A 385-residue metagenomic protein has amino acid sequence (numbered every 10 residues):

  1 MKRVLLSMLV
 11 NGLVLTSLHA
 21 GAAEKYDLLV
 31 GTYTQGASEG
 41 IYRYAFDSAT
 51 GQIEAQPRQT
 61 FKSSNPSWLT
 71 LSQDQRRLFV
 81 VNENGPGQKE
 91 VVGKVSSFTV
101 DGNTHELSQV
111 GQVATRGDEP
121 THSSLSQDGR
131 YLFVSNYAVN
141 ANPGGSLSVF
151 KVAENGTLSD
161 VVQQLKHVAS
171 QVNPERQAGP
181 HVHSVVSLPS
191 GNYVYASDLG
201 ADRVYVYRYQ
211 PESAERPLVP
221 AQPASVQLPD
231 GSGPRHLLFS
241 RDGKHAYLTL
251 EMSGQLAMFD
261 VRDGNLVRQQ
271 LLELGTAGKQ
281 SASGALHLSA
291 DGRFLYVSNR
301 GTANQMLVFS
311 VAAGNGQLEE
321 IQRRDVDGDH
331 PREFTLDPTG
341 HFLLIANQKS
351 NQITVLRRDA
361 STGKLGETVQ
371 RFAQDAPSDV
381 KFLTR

Functional and structural regions predicted by a protein language model:
T34-A37, E83-K89, A138-N142, A201-R203 (+3 more regions): Short glycine/acidic-enriched loop and turn motifs that connect beta-strands
A37, S63-Q73, D118-Q127, V139 (+5 more regions): Beta-rich, blade/repeat-based domains predominating in secreted/periplasmic proteins but also intracellular
A45-Q52, F98-H105, V149-S159, Y207-P217 (+3 more regions): Short loop/turn segments immediately following beta-strands, especially the blade-tip and inter-blade linker loops
A55-F61, S108-V113, Q163, A169-R176 (+4 more regions): A short beta-strand motif characteristic of beta-propeller blades
A55-G129: Blade-loop segments of beta-propeller domains
H105-S184: Asp-box/WD-like beta-propeller blade repeats and closely related beta-sheet repeat scaffolds
S281-Q348: Loop/turn-rich, solvent-exposed surfaces of beta-rich toroidal or solenoidal domains
